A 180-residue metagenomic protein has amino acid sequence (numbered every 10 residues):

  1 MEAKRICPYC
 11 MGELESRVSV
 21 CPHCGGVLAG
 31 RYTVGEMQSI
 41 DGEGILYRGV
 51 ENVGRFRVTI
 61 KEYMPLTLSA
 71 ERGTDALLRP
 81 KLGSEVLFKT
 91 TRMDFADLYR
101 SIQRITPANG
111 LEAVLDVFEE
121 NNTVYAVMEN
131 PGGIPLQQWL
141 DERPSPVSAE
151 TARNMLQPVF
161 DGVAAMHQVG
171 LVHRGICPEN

Functional and structural regions predicted by a protein language model:
G35-D41: Protein kinase glycine-rich loop
G44-V50: ATP phosphate-binding glycine-rich loop
N52-R100: ATP-binding glycine-rich loop module of kinase domains
L98-N109: Structural motif at the C-terminus of the N-lobe alphaC helix and the adjacent alphaC-beta4 loop of the Hanks-type
D116-V117: Activation-segment/catalytic-loop signature of the eukaryotic protein kinase fold
N121-P135, W139: Conserved short submotifs of the Hanks-type protein kinase catalytic core that shape the nucleotide-binding pocket
M155-L156: Activation segment signature within eukaryotic-like protein kinase domains
V163, H167-N180: Catalytic-loop of the protein kinase fold
